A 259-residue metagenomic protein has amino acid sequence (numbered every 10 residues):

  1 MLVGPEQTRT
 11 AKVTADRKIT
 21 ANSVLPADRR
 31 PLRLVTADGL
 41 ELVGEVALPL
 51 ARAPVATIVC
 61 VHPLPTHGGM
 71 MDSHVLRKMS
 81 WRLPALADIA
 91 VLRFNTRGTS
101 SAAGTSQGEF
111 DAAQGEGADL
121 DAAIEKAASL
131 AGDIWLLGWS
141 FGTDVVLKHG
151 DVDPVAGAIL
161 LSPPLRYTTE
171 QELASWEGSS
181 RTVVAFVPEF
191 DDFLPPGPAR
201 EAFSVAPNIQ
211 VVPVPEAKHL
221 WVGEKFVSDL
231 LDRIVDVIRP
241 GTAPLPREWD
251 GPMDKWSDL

Functional and structural regions predicted by a protein language model:
L2-R52: N-terminal cap/lid segment of alpha/beta-hydrolase-fold proteins
V35, L40-L48, A53-L130: Serine-hydrolase catalytic machinery in alpha/beta-hydrolase-like enzymes
G138-V146: Gly/Ala-rich beta-loop-alpha elbow adjacent to hydrolase catalytic centers
R166-Y167, E189-L194, H219-L220: Acidic catalytic loop of the alpha/beta-hydrolase fold
Q171-L173, L194-S204, F226: Short alpha-helix in the alpha/beta-hydrolase fold that links the catalytic acid
S179-S180, V184-V187, D191: Short beta-strand/loop motif that positions the catalytic acidic residue of the alpha/beta-hydrolase fold
S204-L220: Catalytic histidine neighborhood in serine/cysteine hydrolases with alpha/beta-hydrolase-type architecture
A217-D229: Catalytic histidine-centered segment of alpha/beta-hydrolase-like enzymes
